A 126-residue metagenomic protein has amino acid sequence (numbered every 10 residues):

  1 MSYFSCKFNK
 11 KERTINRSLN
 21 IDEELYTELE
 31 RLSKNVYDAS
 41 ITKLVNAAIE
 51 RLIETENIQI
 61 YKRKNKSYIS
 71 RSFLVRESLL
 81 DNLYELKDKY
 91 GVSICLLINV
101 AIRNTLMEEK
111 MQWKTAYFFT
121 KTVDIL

Functional and structural regions predicted by a protein language model:
M1, D22, Y26, I41 (+3 more regions): Generic N-terminal initiation segments characterized by hydrophobic and/or small/turn-forming residues
M1-E23, E54-L79, K87, V123-L126: Short Lys/Arg-rich basic patches
E24-Y26, E50, E85-L86, R103: A generic signature of intrinsically disordered, low-complexity regions enriched in glycine/proline and charged/polar
T27-E28, D81: Short amphipathic alpha-helices within nucleic acid-binding modules
E30-K34, K87: The alpha-helix within a helix-turn-helix
D38-R63, V92-F119: Short, basic amphipathic alpha-helical segments that act as recognition/interaction helices in nucleic-acid-binding
I69-M107: Conserved small-residue-rich
